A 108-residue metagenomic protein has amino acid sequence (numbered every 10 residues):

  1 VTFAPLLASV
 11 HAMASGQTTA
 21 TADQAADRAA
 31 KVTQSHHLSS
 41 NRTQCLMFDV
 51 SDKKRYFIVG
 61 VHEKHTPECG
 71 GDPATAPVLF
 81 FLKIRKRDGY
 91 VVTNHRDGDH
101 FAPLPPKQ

Functional and structural regions predicted by a protein language model:
V1-S9: Bacterial N-terminal signal peptides
L7, L79, P105-K107: Intrinsically disordered, low-complexity segments enriched in proline/serine/threonine
S15-M47: Short, non-transmembrane alpha-helical segments in secretory-pathway proteins
Q17, V61, G71-D72, Y90 (+1 more regions): Intrinsically disordered, low-complexity regions
V32-T33, H37-S40, D52-F57, R96: Eukaryotic scaffold repeat domains enriched in small/polar residues
R42-R85: Exposed beta-strand-loop-beta-strand "reactive/processing" segments of non-cytosolic proteins
D88-Q108: C-terminal partner/receptor-binding element of secreted or periplasmic proteins
